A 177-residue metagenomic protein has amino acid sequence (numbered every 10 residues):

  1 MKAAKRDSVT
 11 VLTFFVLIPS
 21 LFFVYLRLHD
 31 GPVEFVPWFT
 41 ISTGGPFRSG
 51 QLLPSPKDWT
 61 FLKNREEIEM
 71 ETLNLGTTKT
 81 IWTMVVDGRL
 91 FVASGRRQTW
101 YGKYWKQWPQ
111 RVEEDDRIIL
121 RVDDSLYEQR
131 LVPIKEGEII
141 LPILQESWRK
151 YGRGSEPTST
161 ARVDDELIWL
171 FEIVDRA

Functional and structural regions predicted by a protein language model:
M1-D7: Short, Lys/Arg-rich N-terminal segment immediately upstream of the first membrane anchor
V9-R27: Hydrophobic membrane-insertion alpha-helices, especially the h-region of bacterial N-terminal signal peptides
V16, M70, V92, L120 (+1 more regions): Generic structural hydrophobic/aromatic packing signal, biased to beta-strands
Y25, T77-T78, R97-A177: Short, structured beta-strand-loop surface elements
L28-T77: Short, conserved active-site entrance elements at the starts or edges of catalytic domains
V36-F39, R48-L53, T60-L62, D87-L90 (+2 more regions): A generic short-segment signal for beta-strand/edge and adjacent turn/coil regions
K63-W100, Q129-R130: Short beta-strand segments
